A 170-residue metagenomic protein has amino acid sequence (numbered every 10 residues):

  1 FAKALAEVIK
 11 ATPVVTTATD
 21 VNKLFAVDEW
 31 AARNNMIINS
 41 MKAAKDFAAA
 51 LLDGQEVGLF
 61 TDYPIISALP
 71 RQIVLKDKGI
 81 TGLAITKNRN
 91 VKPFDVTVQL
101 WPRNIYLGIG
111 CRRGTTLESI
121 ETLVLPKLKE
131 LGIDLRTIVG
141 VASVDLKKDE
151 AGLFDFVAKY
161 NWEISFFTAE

Functional and structural regions predicted by a protein language model:
F1-S67: Conserved anion/nucleotide-ligand pocket segment
A6-V8, A49-L52, V74-K78, T97-P102 (+1 more regions): Solvent-exposed alpha-helices and their adjacent loops that cap or buttress functional pockets in soluble metabolic
D62-L100: C-terminal catalytic "cap/lid" subdomain
R103-I120, V124: Glycine- and Gly-Pro-enriched alpha-helical subdomains that act as flexible, kink-prone "lid/hinge" or packing modules
V124-I138: Phosphate/pyrophosphate-binding loops at sites that engage ATP/ADP/AMP, CoA/4′-phosphopantetheine, polyphosphate
T137-D145, S165-F167: Short internal beta-strands
L146-Y160: Short glycine/threonine-rich loop-to-helix capping motif typified by GTGT followed within a few residues by an Asp-Pro
V157-E170: Conserved phosphate-binding/catalytic loops in two-lobed NTP-binding clefts
